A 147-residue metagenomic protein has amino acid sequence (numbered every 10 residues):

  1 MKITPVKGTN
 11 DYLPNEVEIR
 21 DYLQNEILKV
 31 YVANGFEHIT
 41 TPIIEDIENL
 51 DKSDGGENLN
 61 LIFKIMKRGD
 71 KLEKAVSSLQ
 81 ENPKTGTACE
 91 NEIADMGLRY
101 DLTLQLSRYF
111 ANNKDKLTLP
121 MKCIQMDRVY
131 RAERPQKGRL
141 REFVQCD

Functional and structural regions predicted by a protein language model:
M1-D147: TRNA-recognition modules of translation machinery and tRNA-sensing kinases, especially anticodon-binding
